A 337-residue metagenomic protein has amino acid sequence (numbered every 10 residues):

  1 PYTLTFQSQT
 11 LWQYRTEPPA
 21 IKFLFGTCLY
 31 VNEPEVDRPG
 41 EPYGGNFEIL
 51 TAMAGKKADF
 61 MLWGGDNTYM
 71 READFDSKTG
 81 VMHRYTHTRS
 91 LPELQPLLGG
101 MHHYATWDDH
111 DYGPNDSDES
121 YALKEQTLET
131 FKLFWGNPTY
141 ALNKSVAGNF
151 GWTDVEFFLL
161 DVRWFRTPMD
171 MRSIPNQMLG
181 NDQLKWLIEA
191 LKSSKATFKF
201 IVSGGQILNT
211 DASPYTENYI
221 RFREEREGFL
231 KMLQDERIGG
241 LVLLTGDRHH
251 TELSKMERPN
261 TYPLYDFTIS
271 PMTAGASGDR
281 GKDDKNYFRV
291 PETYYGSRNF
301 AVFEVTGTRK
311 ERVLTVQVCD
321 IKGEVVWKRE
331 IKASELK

Functional and structural regions predicted by a protein language model:
P1-K337: Metal-dependent phosphoester/phosphodiester hydrolase catalytic core
